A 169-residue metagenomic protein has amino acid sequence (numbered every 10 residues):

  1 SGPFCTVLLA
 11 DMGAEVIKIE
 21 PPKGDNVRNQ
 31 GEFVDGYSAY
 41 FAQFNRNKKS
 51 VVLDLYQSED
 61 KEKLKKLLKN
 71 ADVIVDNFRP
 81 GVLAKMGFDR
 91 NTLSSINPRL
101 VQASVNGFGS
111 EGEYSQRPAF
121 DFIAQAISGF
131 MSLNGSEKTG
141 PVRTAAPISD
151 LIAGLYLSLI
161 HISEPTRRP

Functional and structural regions predicted by a protein language model:
S1-L159: N-terminal helix-loop segment corresponding to the beta1-alpha1 unit of nucleotide/adenylate-binding folds
I160, E164-P169: Single conserved hydrophobic/aromatic residue that forms the stacking wall/gate of nucleotide- or nucleobase-binding
